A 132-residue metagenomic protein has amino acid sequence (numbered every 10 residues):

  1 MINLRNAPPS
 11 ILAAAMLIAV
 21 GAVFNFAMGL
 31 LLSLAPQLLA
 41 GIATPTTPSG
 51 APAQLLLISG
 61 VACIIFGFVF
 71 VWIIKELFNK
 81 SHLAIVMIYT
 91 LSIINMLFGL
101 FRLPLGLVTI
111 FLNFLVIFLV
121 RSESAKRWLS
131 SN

Functional and structural regions predicted by a protein language model:
M1-N132: Topology signature of small-to-medium multi-pass alpha-helical membrane proteins
